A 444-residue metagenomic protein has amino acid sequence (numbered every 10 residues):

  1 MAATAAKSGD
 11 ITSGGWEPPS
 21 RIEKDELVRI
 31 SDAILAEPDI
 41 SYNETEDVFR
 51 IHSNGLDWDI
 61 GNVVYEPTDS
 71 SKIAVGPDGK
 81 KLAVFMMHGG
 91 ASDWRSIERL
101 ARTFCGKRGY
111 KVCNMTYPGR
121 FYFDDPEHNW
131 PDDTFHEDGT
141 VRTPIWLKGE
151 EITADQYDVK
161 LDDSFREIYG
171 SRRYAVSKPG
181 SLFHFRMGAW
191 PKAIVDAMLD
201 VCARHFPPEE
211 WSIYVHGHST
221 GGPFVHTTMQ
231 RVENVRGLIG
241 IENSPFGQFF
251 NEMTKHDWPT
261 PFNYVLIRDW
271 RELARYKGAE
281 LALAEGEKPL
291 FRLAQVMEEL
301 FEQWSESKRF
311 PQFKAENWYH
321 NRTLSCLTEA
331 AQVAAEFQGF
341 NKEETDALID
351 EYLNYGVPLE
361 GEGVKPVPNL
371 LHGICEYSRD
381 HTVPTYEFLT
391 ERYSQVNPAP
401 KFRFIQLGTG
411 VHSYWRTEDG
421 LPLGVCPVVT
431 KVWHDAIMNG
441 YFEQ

Functional and structural regions predicted by a protein language model:
G9-G76: N-terminal cap/lid segment of alpha/beta-hydrolase-fold proteins
D69-G109, C113-G139, P144: Short, surface-exposed "cap/lid" segments of acyl-processing enzymes
D132-R204: Alpha/beta-hydrolase active-site loop
F206-S219: Alpha/beta-hydrolase fold nucleophile elbow
G217-T227: Glycine-rich nucleophile elbow surrounding the catalytic serine of serine-hydrolase chemistry
I239-F249: Active-site nucleophile loop of the alpha/beta-hydrolase fold
F249-P384: Alpha/beta-hydrolase
K401-Q444: Catalytic active-site module of serine/aspartate enzymes centered on a nucleophile-bearing elbow/loop
